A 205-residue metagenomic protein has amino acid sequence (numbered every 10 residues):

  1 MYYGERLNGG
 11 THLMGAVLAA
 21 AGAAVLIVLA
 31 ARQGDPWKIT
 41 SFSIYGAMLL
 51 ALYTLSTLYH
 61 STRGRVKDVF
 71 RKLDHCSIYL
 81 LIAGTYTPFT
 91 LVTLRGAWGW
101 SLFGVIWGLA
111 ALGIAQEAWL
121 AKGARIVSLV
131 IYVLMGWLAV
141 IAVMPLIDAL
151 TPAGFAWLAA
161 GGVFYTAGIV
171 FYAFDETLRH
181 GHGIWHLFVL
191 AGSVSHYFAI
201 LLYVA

Functional and structural regions predicted by a protein language model:
M1-A205: Multi-pass alpha-helical transmembrane bundles in non-GPCR membrane proteins that perform intramembrane catalysis
